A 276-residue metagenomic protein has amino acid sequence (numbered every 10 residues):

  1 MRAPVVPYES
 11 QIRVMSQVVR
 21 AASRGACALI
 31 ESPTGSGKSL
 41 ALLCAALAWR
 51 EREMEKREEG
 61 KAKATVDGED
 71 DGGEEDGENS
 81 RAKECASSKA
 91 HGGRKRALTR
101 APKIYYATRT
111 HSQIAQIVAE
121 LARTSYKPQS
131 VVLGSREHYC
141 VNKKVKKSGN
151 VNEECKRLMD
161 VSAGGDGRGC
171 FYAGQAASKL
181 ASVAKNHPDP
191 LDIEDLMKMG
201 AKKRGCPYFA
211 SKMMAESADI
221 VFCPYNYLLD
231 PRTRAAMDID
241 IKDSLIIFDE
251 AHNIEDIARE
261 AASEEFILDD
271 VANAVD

Functional and structural regions predicted by a protein language model:
M1-E31, C44: Conserved pre-motif I regulatory segment
V5, E9, R50-V221, N226-L229 (+1 more regions): A substrate-engagement module of RecA-like helicase motors
T34-G35: The conserved Walker
K38-L47: Motif I (Walker A/P-loop) of helicase-class P-loop NTPases
A218, Y225-N226, E250-I254, A258: Conserved Walker B
A236-K242: Short, conserved loop/helix-junction motifs that constitute active-site signature segments in enzyme catalytic cores
H252, D256-D276: Conserved phosphoryl-transfer catalytic core
